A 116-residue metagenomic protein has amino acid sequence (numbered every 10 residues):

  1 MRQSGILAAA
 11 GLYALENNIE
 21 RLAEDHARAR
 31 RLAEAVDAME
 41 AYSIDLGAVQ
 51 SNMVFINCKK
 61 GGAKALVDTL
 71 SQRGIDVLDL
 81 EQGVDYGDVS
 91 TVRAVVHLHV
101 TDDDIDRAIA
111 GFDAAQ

Functional and structural regions predicted by a protein language model:
M1-A14: PLP-dependent aminotransferase class I/II
I6, D25, A94-V96: Long, contiguous hydrophobic alpha-helical segments, chiefly transmembrane helices and signal peptides
L12, D113-Q116: Short amphipathic alpha-helical signal-transduction/dimerization elements
Y13-A33, Q50: Structural signature of PLP-dependent enzymes
R30, D37-A114: Conserved C-terminal alpha-helix-loop-beta "cap" of PLP-dependent enzymes that closes/shapes the active-site mouth
